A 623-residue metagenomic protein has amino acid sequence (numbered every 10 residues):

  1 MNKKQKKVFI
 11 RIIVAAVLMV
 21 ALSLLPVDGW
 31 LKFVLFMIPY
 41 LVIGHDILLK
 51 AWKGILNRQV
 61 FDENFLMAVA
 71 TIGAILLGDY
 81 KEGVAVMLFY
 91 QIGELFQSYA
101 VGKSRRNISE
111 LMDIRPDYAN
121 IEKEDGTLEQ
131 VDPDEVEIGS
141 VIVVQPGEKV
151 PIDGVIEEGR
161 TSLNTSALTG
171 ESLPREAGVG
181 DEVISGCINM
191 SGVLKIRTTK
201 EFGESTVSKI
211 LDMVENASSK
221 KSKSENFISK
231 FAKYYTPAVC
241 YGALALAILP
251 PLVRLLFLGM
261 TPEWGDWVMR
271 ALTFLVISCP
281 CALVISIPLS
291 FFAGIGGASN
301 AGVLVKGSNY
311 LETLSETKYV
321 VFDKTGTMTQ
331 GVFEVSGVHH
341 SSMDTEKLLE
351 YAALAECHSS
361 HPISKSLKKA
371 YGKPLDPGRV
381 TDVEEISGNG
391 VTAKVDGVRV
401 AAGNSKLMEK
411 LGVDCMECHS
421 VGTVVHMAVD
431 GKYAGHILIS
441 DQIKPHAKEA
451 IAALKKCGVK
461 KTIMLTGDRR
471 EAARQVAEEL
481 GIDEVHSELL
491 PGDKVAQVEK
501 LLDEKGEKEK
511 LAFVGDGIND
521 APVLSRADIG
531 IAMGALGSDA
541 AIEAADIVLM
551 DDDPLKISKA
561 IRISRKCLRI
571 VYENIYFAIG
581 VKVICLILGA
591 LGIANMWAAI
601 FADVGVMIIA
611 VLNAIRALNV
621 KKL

Functional and structural regions predicted by a protein language model:
M1-V14, Y235: N-terminal membrane topogenic signal
V14-A16, F227-L258, R270-F291, Y572-F601: Bilayer-spanning, highly hydrophobic alpha-helical transmembrane segments
L22-S23, G29-L31, F36-E122, E135-I142 (+6 more regions): Actuator/coupling domain of P-type ATPases
W52-V60, Y99-S109, L289-S308, A617-L623: Juxtamembrane helix-loop transition segments at the membrane interface in multi-pass membrane proteins
L66-A68, L168, M269, C279-A355 (+2 more regions): Conserved catalytic phosphorylation-site environment of P-type ATPases
G242, D503-K508, A545, M550-L623: Membrane-embedded transport module
V335-K461, R470, I482-V498: P-type ATPase nucleotide-binding
G397, T423, V429-E573, V581: Conserved ATP-binding TGD loop and adjacent catalytic N/P-domain core of P-type ATPases
